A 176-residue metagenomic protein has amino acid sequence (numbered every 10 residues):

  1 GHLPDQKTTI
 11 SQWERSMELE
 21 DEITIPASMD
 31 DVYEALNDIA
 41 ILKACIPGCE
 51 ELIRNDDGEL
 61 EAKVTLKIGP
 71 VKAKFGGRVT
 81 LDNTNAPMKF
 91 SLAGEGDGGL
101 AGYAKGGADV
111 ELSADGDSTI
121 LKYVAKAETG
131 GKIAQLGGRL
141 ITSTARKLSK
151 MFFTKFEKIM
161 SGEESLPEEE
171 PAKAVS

Functional and structural regions predicted by a protein language model:
H2-D5: Intrinsic-disorder-associated, low-complexity terminal segments enriched in Asp/Asn/His/Tyr and depleted of Lys/Arg
T9-E59, K63-K67, K155, A172-S176: Hydrophobic ligand-binding cavity/cleft-lining segments
W13, G96-S143: Beta-strand/loop substructures that line and gate deep hydrophobic ligand-binding cavities in soluble
E18-T24, E59-E61, K74-G76, K89 (+2 more regions): Intrinsic-disorder/low-complexity, polar/charged segments enriched in Ser/Thr/Lys/Arg/Asp/Glu/Gln
D21, E50, G76-N83, G106-A114: Hydrophobic/aromatic beta-strand elements that line small-molecule binding cavities or substrate pockets in beta-rich
L42, G69, G98-A101, T129-G130 (+1 more regions): Short beta-strands and strand-coil junctions in structured, solvent-facing domains, enriched
R54-E95: Glycine-rich portal/gate segments that line the openings of hydrophobic small-molecule binding cavities
K132-A174: A conserved amphipathic terminal alpha-helix motif
